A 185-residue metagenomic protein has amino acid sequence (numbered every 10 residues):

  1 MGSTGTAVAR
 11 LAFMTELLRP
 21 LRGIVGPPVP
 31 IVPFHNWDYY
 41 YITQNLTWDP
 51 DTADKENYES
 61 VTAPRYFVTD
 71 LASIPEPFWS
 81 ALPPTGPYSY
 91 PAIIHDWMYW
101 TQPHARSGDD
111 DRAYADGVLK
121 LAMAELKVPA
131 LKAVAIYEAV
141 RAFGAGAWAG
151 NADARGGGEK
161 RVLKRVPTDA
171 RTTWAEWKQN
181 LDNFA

Functional and structural regions predicted by a protein language model:
G2-A185: Extended terminal accessory/targeting regions
